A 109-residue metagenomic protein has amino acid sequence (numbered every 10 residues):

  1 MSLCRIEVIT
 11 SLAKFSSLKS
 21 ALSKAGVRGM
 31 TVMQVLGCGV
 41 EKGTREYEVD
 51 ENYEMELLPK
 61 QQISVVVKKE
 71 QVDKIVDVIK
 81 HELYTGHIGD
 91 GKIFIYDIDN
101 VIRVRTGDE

Functional and structural regions predicted by a protein language model:
M1-E109: Positively charged, small/polar-rich N-terminal and surface patches that mediate targeting and assembly and bind
